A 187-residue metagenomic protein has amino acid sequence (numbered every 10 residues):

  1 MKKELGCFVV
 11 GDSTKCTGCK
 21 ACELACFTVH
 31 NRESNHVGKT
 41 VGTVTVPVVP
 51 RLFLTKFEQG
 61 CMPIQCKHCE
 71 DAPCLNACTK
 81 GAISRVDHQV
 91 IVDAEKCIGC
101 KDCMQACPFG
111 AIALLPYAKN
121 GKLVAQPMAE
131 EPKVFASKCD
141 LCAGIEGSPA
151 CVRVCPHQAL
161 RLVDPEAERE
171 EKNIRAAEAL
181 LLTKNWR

Functional and structural regions predicted by a protein language model:
M1-E4, S34-N76, K96-R187: Flanking helices and flexible, charged tails adjoining ferredoxin-like Fe-S electron-transfer domains in multi-subunit
G6-C16, C61: Immediate flanking context of iron-sulfur cluster ligation sites
G11, V92-D93: Hydrophobic face of beta-strands forming the core of extended beta-sheets/solenoids, especially the left-handed
T14-T17, A21, P73, E146: A generic structural signal for alpha-helix starts
G18-T43: Core segments of cupin and vicinal oxygen chelate
V46, K80-S84: Active-site-adjacent scaffolding segments
S84-V92, I98-C100: Mid-length scaffold segments of soluble, non-membrane domains
